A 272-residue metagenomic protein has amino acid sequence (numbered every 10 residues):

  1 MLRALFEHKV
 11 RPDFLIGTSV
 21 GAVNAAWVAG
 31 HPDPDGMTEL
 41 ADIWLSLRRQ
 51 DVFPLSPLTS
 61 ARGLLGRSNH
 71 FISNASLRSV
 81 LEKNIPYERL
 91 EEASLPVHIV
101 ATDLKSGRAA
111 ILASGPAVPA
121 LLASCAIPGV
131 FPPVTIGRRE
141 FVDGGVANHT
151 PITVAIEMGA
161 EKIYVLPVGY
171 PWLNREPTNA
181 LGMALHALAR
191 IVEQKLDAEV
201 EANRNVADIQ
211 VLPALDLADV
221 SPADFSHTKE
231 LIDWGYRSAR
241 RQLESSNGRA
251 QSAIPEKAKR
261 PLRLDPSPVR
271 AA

Functional and structural regions predicted by a protein language model:
M1-L81, A113-A123, P167: Patatin-like phospholipase
G21, P116-L217, D233-Y236, R240: Conserved catalytic block of serine-dependent lipid acyl chemistry
H31-D35, A180-A184, K229: Short, hinge-like loop/turn segments at secondary-structure boundaries
D51-I72, R175-D197, P261-D265: Alpha-helical membrane-targeting segments
L64-I85, Q210-L217, P222, S226: C-terminal domain-closing interface element
I85-P96: A short alpha-helix-loop-beta-strand transition element characteristic of N-terminal alpha/beta dinucleotide-binding
V97-T102, P132: Short beta-strand scaffold segments in enzyme catalytic cores
E199-A272: C-terminal helical/tail subdomains of lipid-metabolizing enzymes
